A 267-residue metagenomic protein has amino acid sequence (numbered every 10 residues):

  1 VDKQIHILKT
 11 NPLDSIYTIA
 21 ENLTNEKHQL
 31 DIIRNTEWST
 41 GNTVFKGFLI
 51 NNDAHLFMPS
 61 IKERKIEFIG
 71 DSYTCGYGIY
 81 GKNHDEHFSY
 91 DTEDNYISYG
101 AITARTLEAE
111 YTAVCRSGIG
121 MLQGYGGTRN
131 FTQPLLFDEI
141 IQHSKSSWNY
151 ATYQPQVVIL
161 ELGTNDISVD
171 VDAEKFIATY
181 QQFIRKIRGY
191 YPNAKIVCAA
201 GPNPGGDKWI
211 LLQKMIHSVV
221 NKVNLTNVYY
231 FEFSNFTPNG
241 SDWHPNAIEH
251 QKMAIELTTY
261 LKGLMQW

Functional and structural regions predicted by a protein language model:
V1-I69, Y73-N95, Q266-W267: N-terminal secretory targeting modules
N11-S15, N35-T43, I79, H84-A178 (+3 more regions): Conserved SGNH/GDSL esterase-like catalytic core that processes O-acyl groups on lipids and polysaccharides
D53-A54, H143-S147, F183-R185: A generic local structural motif
I61, Y153, G189-Y191: Short, conserved loop/helix-junction motifs that constitute active-site signature segments in enzyme catalytic cores
K65-I69, T74, Y111-C115, Q156-E161 (+2 more regions): Structural recognition of the beta-strand scaffold that forms the well-ordered cores of secreted hydrolase catalytic
T74, E108, T112, G163 (+3 more regions): Sec-exported extracytoplasmic/periplasmic mature domains
V171-I196: Glycoside hydrolase catalytic-domain groove-lining segments
K195-W267: Extracellular serine-dependent O-acyl
